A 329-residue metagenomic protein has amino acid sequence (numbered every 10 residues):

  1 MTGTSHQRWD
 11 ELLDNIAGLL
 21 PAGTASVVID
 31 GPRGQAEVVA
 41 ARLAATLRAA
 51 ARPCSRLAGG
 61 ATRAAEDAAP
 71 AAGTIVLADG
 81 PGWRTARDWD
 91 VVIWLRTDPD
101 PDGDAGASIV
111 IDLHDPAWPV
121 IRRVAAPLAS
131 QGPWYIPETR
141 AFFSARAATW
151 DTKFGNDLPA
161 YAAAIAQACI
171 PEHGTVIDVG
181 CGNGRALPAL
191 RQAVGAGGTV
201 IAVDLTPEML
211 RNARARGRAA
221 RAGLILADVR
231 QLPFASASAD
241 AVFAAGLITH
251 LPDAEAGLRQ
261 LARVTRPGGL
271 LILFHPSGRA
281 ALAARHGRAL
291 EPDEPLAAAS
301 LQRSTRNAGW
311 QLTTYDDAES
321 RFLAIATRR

Functional and structural regions predicted by a protein language model:
D67-D104: ATP-dependent NMP and nucleoside kinases share a basic, alpha-helical "lid"
D115, G132-E172, R185-A189, N212 (+2 more regions): Conserved class I S-adenosyl-L-methionine
I177, N183-Q231: Class I SAM-dependent methyltransferase SAM/SAH-binding core
R230-A241: A short acidic, Gly/Pro-enriched loop at the edge of an enzyme's catalytic core that lines a small-molecule cofactor
A241-D253: A short SAM/SAH-binding and catalytic strip from SAM-dependent methyltransferases
E255-P267: A short glycine-rich, Lys/Arg-flanked "PGG" loop and its adjoining helix->strand segment in the class I
I272-P295, S300: Conserved class I S-adenosyl-L-methionine
W310-R329: Core SAM-dependent methyltransferase catalytic element
